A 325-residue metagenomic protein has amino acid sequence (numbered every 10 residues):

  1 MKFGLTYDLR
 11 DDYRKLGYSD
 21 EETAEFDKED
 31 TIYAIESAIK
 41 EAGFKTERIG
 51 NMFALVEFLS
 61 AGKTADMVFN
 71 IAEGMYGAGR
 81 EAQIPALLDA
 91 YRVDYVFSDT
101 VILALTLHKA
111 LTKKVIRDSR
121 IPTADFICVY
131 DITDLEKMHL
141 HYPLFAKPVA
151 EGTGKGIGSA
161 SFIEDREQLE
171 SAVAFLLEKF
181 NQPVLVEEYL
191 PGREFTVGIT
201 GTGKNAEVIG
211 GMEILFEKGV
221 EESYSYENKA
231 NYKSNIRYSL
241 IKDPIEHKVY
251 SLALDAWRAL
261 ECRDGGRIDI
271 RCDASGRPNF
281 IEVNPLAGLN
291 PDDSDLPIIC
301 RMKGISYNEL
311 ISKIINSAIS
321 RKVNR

Functional and structural regions predicted by a protein language model:
M1-L5, A61-G62, A104-L185, P191-G192 (+1 more regions): Active-site nucleotide/adenylate-binding loops and adjacent lid/helix of ATP-dependent enzymes
M1-Y95, V101, L105-L107, Y130-E136 (+2 more regions): ATP-binding N-terminal substructure of ATP-dependent carboxylate-amine bond-forming enzymes
D12-L16, G152-G154, V220-E221, N290-P291: Short acidic/His/Gly/Ser-rich catalytic and metal-binding motifs that mark active-site loops of diverse hydrolases
S19-A24, G158-F162, P297-I299: Short glycine-enriched, charge-decorated loop/helix-capping segments at active-site entrances that position
T46, D94-Y95, T123, L144 (+1 more regions): Hydrophobic beta-strand scaffold residues
R166-P244, K248-S251, C272-N279: Phosphate-binding site of ATP-dependent enzymes
E188, V197-I199, W257-N290, C300: Conserved metal-phosphate-binding beta-hairpin within the catalytic cores of diverse ATP-dependent phosphoryl-transfer
K204, E213-G266, D295-R325: Active-site "cap" helix and flanking loop/linker of ATP-utilizing ligase/carboxylase catalytic domains
